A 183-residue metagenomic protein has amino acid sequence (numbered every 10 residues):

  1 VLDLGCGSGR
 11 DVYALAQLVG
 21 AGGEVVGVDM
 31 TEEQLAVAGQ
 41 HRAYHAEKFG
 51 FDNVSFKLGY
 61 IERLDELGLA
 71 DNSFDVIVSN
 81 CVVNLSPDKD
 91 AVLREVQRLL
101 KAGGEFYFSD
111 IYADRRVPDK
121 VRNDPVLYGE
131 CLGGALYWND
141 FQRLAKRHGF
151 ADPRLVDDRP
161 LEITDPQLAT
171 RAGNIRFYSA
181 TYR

Functional and structural regions predicted by a protein language model:
L2, V12-L64: Class I SAM-dependent methyltransferase SAM/SAH-binding core
G5-G9: Class I SAM-dependent methyltransferase "Motif I" SAM/SAH-binding loop
L64-V76: A short acidic, Gly/Pro-enriched loop at the edge of an enzyme's catalytic core that lines a small-molecule cofactor
D75-D88: A short SAM/SAH-binding and catalytic strip from SAM-dependent methyltransferases
D90-E105: A short glycine-rich, Lys/Arg-flanked "PGG" loop and its adjoining helix->strand segment in the class I
Y112-L132: Short, glycine-/aromatic-enriched active-site segment of Class I SAM-dependent methyltransferases
G134-G149, L155: Short alpha-helix
F150-T164: Conserved S-adenosyl-L-methionine
